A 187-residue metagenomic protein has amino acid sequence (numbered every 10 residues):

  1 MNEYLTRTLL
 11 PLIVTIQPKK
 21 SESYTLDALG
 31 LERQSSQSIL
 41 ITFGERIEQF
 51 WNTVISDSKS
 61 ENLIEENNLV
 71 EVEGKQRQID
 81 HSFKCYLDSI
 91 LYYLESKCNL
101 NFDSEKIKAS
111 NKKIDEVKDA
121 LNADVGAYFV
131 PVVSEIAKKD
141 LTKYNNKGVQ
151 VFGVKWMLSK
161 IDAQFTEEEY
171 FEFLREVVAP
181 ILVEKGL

Functional and structural regions predicted by a protein language model:
M1-K59: Interdomain/boundary linker segments immediately adjacent to catalytic/signaling cores
S58-E71: Short, well-structured beta-strand/strand-turn elements
Q76-Y93: Active-site beta-strand-loop-beta-strand hairpin of nuclease catalytic cores that positions key catalytic residues
I90-Y93, N122-V133: Hydrophobic beta-strand segments of well-ordered beta-sheets in folded domains
S96-I107: Short beta-strand-loop-alpha-helix junction that forms the active-site gateway of nucleic-acid-processing nucleases
I107-D115: Well-ordered, non-membrane alpha-helical segments in soluble/globular domains
E116-L121: Metal-dependent nuclease catalytic cores in nucleic-acid-processing enzymes, especially RNase H-like/related
Y128-L187: Domain-level recognition of nuclease-like catalytic cores that cleave nucleotide substrates
